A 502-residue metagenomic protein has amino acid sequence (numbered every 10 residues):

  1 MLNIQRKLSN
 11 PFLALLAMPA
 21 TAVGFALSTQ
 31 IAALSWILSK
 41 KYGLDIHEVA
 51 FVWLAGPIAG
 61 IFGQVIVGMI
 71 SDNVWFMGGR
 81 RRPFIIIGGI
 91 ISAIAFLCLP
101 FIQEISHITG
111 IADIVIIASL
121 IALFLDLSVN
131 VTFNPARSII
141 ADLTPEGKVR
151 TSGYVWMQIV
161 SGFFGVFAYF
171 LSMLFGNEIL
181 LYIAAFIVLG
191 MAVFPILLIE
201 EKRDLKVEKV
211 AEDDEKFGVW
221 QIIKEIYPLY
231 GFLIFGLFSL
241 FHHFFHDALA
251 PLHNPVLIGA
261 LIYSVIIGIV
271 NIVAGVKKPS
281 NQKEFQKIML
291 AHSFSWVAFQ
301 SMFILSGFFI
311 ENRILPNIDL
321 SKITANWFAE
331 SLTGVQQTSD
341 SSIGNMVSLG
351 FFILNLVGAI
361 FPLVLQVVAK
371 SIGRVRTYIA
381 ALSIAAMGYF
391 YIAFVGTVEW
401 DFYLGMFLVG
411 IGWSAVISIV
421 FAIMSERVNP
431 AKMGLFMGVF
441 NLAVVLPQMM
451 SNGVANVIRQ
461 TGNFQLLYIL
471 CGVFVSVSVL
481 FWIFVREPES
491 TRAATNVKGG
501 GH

Functional and structural regions predicted by a protein language model:
M1-S9, I108-T109, V115-L120, V131-T132 (+3 more regions): Intracellular loop-helix junctions on the cytosolic face of multi-pass helical membrane proteins
L2-P57, K287, A291, S295-L320: Helix-loop boundary and gating motifs at the non-cytosolic
I46-H47, G147-W156, G344, V428-F440: Loop-to-transmembrane helix entry/capping segments in MFS-fold secondary transporters and related SLC/MFSD carriers
F62-G78, I360-R374, R459: Helix-to-loop junctions at the C-terminal end of transmembrane segments in multipass secondary transporters
I86-I111, S383-T397: C-terminal ends and interior cores of transmembrane alpha-helices in multi-pass membrane transporters/permeases
V131-T144, A415-N429: Intracellular juxtamembrane helix-capping segments at the cytosolic ends of symmetry-related transmembrane helices
R376-I417: C-terminal transmembrane helical hairpin of 12-TM major facilitator-type secondary transporters
P430-Q460: A late C-terminal transmembrane helix in Major Facilitator Superfamily
